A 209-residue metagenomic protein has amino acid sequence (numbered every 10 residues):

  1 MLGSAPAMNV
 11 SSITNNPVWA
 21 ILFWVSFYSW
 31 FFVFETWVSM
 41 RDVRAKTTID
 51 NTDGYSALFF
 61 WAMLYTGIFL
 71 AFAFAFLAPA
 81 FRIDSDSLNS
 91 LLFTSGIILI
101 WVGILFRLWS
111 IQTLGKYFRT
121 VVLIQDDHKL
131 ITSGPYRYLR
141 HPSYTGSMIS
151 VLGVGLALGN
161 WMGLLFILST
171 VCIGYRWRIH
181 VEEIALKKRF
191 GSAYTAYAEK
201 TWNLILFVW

Functional and structural regions predicted by a protein language model:
M1-Q125, L152-W209: Membrane-anchoring alpha-helices and their flanking helix-loop junctions
V121-S147: Active-site-proximal inter-transmembrane loops
